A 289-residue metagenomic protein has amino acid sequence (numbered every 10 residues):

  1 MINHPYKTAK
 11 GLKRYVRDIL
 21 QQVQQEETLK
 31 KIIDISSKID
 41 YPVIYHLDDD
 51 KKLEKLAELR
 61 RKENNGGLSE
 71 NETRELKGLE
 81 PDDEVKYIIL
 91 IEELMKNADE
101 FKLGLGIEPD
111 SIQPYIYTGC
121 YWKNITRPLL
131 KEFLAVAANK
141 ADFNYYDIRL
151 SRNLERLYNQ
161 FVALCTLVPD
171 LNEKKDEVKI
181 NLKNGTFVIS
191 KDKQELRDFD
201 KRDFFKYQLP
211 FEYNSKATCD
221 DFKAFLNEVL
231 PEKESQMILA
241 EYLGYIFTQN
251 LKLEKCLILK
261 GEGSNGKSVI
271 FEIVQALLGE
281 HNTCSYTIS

Functional and structural regions predicted by a protein language model:
M1-R17: DNA replication initiation modules
P5-Y6, V43, F211: Generic low-complexity segments that are intrinsically disordered, proline-rich and/or Lys/Arg-biased
K10, C165, L226-V229: Prokaryotic Sec-type signal peptides and long signal-anchor helices with extended Leu/Ile/Val-rich h-regions
L12-K206: Intein modules and their embedded homing endonuclease domains
F101-P128, T186-S289: P-loop NTPase catalytic core of nucleic-acid-dependent motor ATPases
